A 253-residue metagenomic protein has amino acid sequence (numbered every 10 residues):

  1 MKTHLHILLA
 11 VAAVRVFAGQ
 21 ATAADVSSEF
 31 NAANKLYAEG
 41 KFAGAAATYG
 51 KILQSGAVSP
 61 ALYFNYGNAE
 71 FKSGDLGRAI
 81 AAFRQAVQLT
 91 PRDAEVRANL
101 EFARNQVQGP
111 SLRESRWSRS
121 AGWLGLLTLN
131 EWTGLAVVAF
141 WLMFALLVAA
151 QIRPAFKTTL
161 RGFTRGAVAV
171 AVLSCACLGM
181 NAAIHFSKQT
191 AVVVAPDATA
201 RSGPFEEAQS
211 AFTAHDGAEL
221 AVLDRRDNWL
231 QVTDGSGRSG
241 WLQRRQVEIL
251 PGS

Functional and structural regions predicted by a protein language model:
A38, V193-V222, R226-N228, Q246: Beta-loop motif signature
R113-R153: Membrane-embedded alpha-helical segments of integral membrane proteins
R165-A195, S202-F205, T233-S253: Boundary regions of SH3-family modules and the immediately adjacent low-complexity/disordered segments in eukaryotic
